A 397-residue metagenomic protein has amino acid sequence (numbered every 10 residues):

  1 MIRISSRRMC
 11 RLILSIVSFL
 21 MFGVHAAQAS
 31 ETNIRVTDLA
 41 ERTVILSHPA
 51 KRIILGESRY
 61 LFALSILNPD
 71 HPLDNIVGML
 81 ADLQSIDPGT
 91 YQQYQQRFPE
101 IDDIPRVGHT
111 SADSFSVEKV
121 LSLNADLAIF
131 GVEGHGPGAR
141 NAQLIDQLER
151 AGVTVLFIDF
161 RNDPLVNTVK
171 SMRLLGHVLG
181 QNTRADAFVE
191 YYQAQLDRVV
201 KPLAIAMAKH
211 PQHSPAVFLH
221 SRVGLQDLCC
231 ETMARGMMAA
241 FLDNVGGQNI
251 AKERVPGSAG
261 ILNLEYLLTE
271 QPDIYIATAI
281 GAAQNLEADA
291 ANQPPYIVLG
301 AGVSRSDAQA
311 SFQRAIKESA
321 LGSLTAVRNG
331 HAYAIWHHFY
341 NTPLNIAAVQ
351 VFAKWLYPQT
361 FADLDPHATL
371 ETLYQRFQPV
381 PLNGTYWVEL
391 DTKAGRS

Functional and structural regions predicted by a protein language model:
M1-S5, F19-F22, Y266: A general, composition-driven signal for non-globular sequence regions
I2-L14: Bacterial N-terminal signal peptides that target proteins for export
R11-G23: Bacterial N-terminal signal peptides
A27-S397: N-terminal ligand-binding lobe of clamshell/alpha-beta domains
